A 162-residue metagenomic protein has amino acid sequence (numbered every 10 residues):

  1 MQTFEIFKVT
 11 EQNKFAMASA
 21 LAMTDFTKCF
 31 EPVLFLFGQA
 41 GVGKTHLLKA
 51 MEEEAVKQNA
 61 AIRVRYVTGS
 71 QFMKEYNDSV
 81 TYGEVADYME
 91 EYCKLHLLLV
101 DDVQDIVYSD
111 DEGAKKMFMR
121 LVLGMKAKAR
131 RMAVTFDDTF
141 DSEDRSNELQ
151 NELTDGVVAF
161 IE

Functional and structural regions predicted by a protein language model:
M1-M17: Dynamic helix-loop-helix/coil hinge segments at AAA+ ATPase domain boundaries and subdomain interfaces
K28-K49: Walker A/P-loop nucleotide-binding motif
T45-A60: P-loop NTPase Walker A phosphate-binding motif
V56, A61-L95: Short glycine-rich substrate-engagement loop in P-loop NTPases that contacts/grips substrate
I62-R63, K94-L97, M125-T135: Loop/turn-to-beta-strand initiation segments
T81, F140-G156: Short regulatory helix/loop adjacent to the ATP-binding pocket of P-loop NTPases
V85, Q104-R131, E148: Conserved Walker B catalytic segment
V157-E162: Conserved AAA+ ATPase "SRH/arginine-finger" region at the nucleotide-binding site
